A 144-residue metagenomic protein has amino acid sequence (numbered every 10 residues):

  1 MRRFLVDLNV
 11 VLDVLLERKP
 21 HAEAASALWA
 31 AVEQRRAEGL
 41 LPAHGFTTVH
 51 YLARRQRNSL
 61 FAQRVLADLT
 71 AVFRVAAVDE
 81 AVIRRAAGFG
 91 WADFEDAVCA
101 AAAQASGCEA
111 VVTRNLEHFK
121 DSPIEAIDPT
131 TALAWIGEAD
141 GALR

Functional and structural regions predicted by a protein language model:
M1-L41, R54-R64, D121, T130-R144: Short, well-structured N-terminal submotif of metal-dependent ribonuclease cores
V10, G45, V82, V98-C99 (+2 more regions): Alpha-helix capping/helix-boundary segments
E38, R74, P123-E125: Conserved beta-strand segments of alpha/beta enzyme cores
L41-A43, T113: Short beta-strand segments at enzyme active-site cores
F73-L116, A142-R144: Active-site neighborhoods of divalent-metal-dependent phosphate/nucleic-acid chemistry enzymes
A76-V78, A126-T130, A134: Short acidic-hydrophobic, aromatic-tinged amphipathic segments that line or gate anion-handling sites
L116-I124: Short loop/helix-cap segments at secondary-structure boundaries that form the rim of catalytic
